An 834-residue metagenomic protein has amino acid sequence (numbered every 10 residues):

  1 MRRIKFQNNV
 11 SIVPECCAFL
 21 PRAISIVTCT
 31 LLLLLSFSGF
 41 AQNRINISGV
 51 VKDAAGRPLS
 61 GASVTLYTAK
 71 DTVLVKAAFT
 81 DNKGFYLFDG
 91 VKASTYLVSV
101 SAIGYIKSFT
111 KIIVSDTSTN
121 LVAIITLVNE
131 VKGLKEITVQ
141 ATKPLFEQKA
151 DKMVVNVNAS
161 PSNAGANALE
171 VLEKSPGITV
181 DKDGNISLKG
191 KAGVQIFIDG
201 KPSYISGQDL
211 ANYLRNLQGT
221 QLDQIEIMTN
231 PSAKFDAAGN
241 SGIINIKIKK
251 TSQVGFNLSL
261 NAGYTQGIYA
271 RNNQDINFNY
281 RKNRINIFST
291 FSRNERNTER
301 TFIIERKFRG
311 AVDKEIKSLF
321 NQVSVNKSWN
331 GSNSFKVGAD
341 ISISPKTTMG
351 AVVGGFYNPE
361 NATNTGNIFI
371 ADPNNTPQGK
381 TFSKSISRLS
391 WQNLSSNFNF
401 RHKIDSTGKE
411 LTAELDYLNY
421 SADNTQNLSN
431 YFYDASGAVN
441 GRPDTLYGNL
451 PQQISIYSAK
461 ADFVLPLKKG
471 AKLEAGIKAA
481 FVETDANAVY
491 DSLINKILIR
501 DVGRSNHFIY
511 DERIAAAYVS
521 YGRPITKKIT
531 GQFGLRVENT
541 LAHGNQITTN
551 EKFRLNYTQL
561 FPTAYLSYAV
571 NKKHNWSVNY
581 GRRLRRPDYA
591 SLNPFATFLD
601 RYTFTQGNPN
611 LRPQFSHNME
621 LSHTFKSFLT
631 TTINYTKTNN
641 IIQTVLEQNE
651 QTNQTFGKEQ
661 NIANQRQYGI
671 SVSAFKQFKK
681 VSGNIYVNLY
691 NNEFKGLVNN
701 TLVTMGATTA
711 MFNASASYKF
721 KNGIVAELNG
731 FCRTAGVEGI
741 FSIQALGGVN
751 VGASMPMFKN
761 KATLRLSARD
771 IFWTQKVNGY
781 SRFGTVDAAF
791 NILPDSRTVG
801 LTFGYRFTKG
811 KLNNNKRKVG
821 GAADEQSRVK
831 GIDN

Functional and structural regions predicted by a protein language model:
K52, S63-Y67, S101-Y105, S115 (+6 more regions): Short, acidic, small-residue-rich periplasmic hinge/interaction motif at the N-terminus of Gram-negative outer-membrane
Y67-V73, T95-K111: A short, solvent-exposed loop/turn motif at the edges and junctions of modular extracellular/periplasmic domains
A69-F85: Short, acidic Ser/Thr/Gly-rich low-complexity loop/linker segments typical of extracellular and cell-surface proteins
V122-T126, A168-V171, L210-Y213, I227 (+2 more regions): N-terminal periplasmic accessory domains that precede and gate Gram-negative outer-membrane beta-barrel machines
K201-T229: Short acidic/polar hinge/loop motifs at secondary-structure boundaries that mediate gating or recognition
S334-N358, S383-N545, A569-K573, L629-I633 (+1 more regions): Face-selective signature of the C-terminal outer-membrane beta-barrel domain
Y447-G448, I456-K460, R500-N506, R612 (+3 more regions): Outer membrane beta-barrel strand-and-loop segments of large Gram-negative receptors, especially TonB-dependent
N506-D511, L584-T632, K637, T655-G669 (+1 more regions): Outer-membrane beta-barrel signature, preferentially recognizing the C-terminal barrel domain of Gram-negative
